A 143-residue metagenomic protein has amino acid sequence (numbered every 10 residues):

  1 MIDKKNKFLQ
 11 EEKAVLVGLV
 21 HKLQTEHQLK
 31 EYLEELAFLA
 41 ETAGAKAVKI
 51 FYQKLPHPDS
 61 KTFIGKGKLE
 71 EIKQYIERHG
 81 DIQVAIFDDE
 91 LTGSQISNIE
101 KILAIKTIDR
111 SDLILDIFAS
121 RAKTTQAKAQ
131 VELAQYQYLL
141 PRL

Functional and structural regions predicted by a protein language model:
M1-D116: N-terminal accessory targeting/assembly segments
L113-L143: Extended, highly charged alpha-helical segments
